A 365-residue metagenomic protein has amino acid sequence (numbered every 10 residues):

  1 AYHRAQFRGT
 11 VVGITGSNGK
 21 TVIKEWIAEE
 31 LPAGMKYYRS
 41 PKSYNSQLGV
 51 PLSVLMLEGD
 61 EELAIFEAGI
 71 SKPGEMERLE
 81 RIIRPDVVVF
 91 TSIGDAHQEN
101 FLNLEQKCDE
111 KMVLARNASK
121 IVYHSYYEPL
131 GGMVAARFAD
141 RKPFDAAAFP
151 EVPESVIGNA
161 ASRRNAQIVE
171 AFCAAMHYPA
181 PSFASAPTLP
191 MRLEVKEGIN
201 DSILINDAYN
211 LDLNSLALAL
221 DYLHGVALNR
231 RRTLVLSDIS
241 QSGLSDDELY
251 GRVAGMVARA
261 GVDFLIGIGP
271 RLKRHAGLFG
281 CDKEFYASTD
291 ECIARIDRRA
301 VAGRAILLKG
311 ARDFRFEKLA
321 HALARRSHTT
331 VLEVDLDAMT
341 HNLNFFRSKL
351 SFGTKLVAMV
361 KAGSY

Functional and structural regions predicted by a protein language model:
A1, E170, N214-Y222, N229 (+3 more regions): Extended, hydrophobic interaction surfaces within ordered domains
A1-K120, P129-A135, R299, H321-S327 (+1 more regions): Phosphate-binding loop of NTP-binding sites
I14, V50, E67, L79 (+9 more regions): Residue-level signal for inorganic ion chemistry
S17-G19, G69, Y126, Y209 (+3 more regions): Active-site beta-loop-alpha junctions enriched in small/polar residues
L63, V87, K120, I203 (+3 more regions): Hydrophobic "anchor" residues on beta-strands that sit immediately upstream of conserved functional sites
R78, S155-A260, T340-V357, G363: Nucleotide phosphate-binding/pyrophosphate-handling subdomain across enzymes that bind or process nucleotide phosphates
D86-I203, N229-R230, G255-F264, P270-K283: Acidic, Mg2+-coordinating active-site environments of NTP-dependent enzymes
R304, R315-Y365: A charged N-terminal "starter" segment
